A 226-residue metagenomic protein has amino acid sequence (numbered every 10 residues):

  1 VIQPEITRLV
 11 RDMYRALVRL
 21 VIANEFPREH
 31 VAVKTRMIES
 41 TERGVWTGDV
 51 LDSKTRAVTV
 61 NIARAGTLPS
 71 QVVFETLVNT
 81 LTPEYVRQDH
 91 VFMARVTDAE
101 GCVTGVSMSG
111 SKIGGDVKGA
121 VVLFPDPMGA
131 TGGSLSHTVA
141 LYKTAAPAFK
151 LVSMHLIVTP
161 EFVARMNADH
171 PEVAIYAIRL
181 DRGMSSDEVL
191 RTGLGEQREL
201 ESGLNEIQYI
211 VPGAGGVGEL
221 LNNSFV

Functional and structural regions predicted by a protein language model:
V1-V226: PRPP-associated nucleotide enzymes
